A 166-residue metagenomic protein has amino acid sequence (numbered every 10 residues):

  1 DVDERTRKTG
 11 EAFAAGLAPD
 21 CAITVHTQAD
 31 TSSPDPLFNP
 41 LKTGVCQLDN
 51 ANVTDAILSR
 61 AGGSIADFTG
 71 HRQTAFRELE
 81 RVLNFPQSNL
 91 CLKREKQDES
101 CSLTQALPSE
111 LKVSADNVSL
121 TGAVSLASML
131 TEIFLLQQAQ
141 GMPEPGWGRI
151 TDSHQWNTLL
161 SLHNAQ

Functional and structural regions predicted by a protein language model:
D3-Q166: Signature for phosphate-centric chemistry
